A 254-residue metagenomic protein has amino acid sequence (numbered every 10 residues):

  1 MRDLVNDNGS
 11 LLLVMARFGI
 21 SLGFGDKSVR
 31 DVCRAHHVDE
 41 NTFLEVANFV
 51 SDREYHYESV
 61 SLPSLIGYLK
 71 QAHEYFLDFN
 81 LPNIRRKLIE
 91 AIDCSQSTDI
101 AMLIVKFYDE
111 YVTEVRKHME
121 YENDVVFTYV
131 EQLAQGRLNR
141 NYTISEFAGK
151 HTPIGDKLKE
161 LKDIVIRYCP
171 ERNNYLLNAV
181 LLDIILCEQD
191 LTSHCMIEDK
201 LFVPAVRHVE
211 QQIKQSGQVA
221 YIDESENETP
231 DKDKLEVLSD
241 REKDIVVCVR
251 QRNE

Functional and structural regions predicted by a protein language model:
M1-E226, S239-D240, V247: Small-residue-biased structural context
D231-L238: Short amphipathic alpha-helical boundary/capping segments
Q251-E254: Recognition helix of helix-turn-helix DNA-binding domains
